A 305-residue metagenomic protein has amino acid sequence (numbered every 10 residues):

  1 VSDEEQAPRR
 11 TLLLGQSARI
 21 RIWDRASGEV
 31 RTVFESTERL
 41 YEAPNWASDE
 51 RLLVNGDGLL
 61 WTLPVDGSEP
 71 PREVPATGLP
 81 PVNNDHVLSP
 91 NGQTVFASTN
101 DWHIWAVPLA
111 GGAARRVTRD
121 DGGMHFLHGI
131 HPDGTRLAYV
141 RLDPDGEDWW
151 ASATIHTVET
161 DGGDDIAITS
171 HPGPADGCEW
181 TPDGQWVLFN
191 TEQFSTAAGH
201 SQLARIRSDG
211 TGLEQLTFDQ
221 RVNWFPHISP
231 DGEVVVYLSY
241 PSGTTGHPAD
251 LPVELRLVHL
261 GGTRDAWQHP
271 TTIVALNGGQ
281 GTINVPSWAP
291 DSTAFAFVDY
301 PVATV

Functional and structural regions predicted by a protein language model:
V1-V305: Sequence signature of WD/YWTD-type beta-propeller architectures
